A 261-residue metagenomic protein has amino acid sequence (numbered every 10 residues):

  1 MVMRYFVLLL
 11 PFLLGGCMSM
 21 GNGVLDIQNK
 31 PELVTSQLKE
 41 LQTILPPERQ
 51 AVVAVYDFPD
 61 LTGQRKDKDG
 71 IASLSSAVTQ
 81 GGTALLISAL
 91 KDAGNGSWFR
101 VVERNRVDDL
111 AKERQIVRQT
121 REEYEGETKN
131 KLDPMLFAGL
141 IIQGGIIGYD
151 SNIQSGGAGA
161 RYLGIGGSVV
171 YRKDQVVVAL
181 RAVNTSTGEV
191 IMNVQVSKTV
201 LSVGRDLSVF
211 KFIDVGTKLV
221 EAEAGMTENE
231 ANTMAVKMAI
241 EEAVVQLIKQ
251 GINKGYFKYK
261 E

Functional and structural regions predicted by a protein language model:
M1-V2, S36-E40, G126-T128: Short alpha-helical segments and helix-capping/turn motifs at coil-helix boundaries
V2-P11: Sec-dependent signal peptide recognition, specifically the positively charged N-region followed immediately by
L14-G16: C-terminal motif of bacterial Sec signal peptides marking the signal peptidase cleavage site
M18-R49, D150, G157-A158, V169-E261: C-terminal/domain-edge helix-coil "capping" segments
A51-V52, Y56-N152, Q175-M192: N-terminal segment of the mature soluble domain
D69-I71, G156-G164: "Short basic amphipathic alpha-helical interaction patches in structured regions
E125-G126, Y162-G164, A224: Extracytoplasmic loops and strand-loop junctions of Gram-negative outer membrane beta-barrel proteins
K129-N130, G164-S168: Extracellular loop and loop/strand-boundary signature of outer-membrane beta-barrel proteins
